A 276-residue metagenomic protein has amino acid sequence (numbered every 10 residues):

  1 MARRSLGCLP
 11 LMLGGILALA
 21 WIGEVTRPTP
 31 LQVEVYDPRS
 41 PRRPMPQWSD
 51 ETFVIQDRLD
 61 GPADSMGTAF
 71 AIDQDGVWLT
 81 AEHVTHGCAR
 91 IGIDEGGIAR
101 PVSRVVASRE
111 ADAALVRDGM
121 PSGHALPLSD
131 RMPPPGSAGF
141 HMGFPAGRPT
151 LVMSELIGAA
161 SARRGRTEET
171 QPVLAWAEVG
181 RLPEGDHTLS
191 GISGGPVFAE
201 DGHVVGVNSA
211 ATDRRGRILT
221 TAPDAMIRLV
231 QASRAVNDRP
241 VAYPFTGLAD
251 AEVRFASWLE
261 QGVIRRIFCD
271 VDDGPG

Functional and structural regions predicted by a protein language model:
S5-L6, F53-A81, A99-V102, G194 (+2 more regions): A conserved glycine-rich beta-strand in the N-terminal activation segment of trypsin-fold
L6-L9, E24-P46, V204-G276: C-terminal cap/linker of serine protease catalytic domains
L13-T26: Hydrophobic alpha-helical membrane-insertion segments, chiefly the h-region of N-terminal signal peptides
Q47-D60, A114, D118-A125, T150-P244: Active-site region of chymotrypsin-like
P62-S65, R109, M132, A146-P149 (+3 more regions): Solvent-exposed, acidic/flexible segments
I72, V106-E110, E169-P172, L259: Short, ordered beta-strand-loop transition motifs
Q74-L151, H187, V236-D250: Conserved active-site neighborhood of the chymotrypsin/trypsin-like protease fold
W78-A81, P135-P145, G191-R214, G262-F268: Active-site-proximal beta-strands of protease catalytic cores
